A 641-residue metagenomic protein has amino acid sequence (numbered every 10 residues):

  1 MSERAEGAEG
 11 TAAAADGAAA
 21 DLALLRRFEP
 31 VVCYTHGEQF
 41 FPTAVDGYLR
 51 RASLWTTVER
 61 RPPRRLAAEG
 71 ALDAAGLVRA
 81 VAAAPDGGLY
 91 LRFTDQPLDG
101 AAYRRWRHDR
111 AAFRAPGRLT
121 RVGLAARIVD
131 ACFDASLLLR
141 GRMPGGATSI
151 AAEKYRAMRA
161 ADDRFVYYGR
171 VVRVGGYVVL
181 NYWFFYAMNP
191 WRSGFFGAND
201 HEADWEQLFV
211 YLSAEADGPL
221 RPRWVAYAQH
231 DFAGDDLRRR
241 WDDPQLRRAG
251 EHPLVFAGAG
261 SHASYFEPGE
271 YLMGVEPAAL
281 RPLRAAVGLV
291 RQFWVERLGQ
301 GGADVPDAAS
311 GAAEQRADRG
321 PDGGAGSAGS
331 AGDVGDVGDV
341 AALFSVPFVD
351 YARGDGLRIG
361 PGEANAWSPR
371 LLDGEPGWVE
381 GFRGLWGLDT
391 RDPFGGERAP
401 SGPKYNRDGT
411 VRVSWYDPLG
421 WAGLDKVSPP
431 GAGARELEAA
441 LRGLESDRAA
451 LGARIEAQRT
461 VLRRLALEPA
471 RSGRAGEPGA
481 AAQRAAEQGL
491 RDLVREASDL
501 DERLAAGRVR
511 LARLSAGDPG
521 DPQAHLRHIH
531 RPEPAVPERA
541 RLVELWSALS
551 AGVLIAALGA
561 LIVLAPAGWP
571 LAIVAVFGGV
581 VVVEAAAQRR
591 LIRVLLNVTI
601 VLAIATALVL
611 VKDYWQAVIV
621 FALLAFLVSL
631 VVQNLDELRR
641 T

Functional and structural regions predicted by a protein language model:
S2-D204, A216-G320, G332-A551: A domain-level signal for the mature, folded cores of soluble proteins
Y211-E215: Short beta-strand micro-motifs enriched in acidic
D521, R527-T641: Alpha-helical transmembrane segments of integral membrane proteins
